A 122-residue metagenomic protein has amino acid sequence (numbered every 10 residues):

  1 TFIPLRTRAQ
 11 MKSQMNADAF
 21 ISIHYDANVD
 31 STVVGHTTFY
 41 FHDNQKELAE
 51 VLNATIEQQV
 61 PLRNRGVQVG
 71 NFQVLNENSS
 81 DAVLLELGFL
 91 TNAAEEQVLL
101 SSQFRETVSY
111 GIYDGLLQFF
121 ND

Functional and structural regions predicted by a protein language model:
T1-E50, Q58-Q59: Catalytic-core regions of hydrolytic enzymes
T7, A54, Q97: Charged/polar, solvent-exposed surface patches and flexible loops
A19-T32, F39-Y40, G66-D122: Active-site-adjacent mobile loop/cap segments within catalytic or ligand-binding domains
L48, L52, G70-N71: Hydrophobic alpha-helical segments typical of transmembrane helices and their membrane-interface/capping positions
L52-I56, G115-L116: Short amphipathic C-terminal alpha-helix that caps PH/PH-like domains
I56-V60, Q73: Catalytic cores of nucleophile-dependent amide-cleaving enzymes
R63: Positively charged, low-complexity, intrinsically disordered RNA-binding extensions
